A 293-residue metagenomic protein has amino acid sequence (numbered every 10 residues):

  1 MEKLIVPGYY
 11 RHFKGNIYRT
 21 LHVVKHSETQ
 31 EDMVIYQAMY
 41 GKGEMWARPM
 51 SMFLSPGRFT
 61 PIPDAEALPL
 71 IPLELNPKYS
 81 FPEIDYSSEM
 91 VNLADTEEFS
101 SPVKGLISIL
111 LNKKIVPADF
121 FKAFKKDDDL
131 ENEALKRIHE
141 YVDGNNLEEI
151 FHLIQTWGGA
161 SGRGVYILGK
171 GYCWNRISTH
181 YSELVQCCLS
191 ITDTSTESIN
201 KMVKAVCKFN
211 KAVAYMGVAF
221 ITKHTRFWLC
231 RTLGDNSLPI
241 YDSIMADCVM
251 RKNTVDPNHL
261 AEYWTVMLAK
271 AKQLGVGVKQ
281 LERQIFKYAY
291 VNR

Functional and structural regions predicted by a protein language model:
E2-H12: Short coil-to-beta transition motif at edge beta-strands of beta-rich domains
N16-K25: Short beta-strand-centered aromatic/proline hotspots
Y18-R19, G41-R48, G158-G169: Short, surface-exposed beta-strand/loop "edge" segments at domain boundaries and coil↔beta transitions
V24-M50: Basic/aromatic-rich interaction segments and small domains that mediate binding to polyanionic partners
M45-I71: Intrinsically disordered, low-complexity, charged/polar segments
P72-F124, L229-R293: C-terminal accessory module of base-excision DNA glycosylases/AP lyases that mediates lesion recognition and DNA
K136, E140-M216: Helix-hairpin-helix/helix-loop-helix acidic hairpins
K201-M250: Catalytic DNA-binding helix-loop module of base-excision-repair DNA glycosylases/AP lyases
